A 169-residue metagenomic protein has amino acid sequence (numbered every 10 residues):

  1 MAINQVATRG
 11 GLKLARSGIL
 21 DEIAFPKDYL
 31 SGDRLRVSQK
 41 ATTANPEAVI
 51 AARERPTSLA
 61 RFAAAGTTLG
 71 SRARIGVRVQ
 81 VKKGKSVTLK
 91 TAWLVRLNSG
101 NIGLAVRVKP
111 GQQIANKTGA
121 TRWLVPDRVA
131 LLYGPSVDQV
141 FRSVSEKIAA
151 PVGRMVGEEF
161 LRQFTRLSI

Functional and structural regions predicted by a protein language model:
M1-I169: Short, Lys/Arg-rich flexible segments
